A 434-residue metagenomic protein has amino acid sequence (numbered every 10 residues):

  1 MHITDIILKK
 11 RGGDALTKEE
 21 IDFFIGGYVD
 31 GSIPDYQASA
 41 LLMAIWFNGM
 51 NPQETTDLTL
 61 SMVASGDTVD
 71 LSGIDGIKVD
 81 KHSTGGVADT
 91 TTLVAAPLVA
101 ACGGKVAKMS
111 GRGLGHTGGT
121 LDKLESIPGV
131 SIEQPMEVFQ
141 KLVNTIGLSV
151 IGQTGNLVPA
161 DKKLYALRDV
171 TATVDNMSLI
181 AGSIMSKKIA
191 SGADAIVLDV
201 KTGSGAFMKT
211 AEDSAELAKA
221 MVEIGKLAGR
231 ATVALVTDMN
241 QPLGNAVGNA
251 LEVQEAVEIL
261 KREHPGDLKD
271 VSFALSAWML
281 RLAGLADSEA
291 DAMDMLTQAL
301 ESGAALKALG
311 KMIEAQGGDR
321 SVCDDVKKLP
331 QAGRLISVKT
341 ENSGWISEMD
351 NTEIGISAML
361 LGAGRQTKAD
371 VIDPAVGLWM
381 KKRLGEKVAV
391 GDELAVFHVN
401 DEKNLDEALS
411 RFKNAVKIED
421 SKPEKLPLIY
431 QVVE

Functional and structural regions predicted by a protein language model:
M1-A88, A308-D319, V433-E434: Acidic, glycine/proline-rich low-complexity segments that act as flexible tails and inter-domain linkers
I3-T4, T120, D161-D169, T202: Gly-rich Lys/Arg/Thr-decorated short loops/hinges at beta-loop-alpha junctions or inter-strand turns that position
D5, K10, A15-K18, Y28 (+6 more regions): Well-ordered secondary-structure scaffolds
F47, L93-K105, K187-G192, L227-A228 (+1 more regions): Alpha-helix C-terminal capping segments
I77-A100, G104-H116: Glycine/serine-rich anion-binding loops at beta->alpha junctions that coordinate negatively charged ligand groups
M109, V143, I151-T154, D199-G203 (+1 more regions): Short beta-strand segments
K123-S149, K219-G225, G229: A glycine-rich helix N-cap at a beta->alpha junction
N144-A193: Phosphate/diphosphate-binding glycine-rich loops and adjacent basic-rich segments that engage nucleotide
